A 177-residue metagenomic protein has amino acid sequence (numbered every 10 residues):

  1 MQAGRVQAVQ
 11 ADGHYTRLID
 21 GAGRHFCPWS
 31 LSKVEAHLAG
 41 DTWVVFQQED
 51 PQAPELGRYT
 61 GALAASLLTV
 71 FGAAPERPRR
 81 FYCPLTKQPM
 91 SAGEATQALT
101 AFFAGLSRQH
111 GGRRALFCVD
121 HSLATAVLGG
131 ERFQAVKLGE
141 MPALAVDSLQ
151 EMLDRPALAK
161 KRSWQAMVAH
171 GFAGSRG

Functional and structural regions predicted by a protein language model:
M1-G177: A polyanion-binding, active-site-adjacent surface
